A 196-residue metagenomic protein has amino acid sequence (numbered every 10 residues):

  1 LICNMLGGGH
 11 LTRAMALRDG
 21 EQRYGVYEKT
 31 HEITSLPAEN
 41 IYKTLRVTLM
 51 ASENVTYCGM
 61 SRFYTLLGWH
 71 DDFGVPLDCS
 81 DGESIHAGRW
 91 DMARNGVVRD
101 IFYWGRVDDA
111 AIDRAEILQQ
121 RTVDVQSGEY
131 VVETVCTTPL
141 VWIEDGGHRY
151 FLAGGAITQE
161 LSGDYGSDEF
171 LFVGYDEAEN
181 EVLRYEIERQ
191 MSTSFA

Functional and structural regions predicted by a protein language model:
L1-I85: Long, contiguous interaction/targeting segments characteristic of exported/extracellular or secretory-pathway proteins
Y42, N95-R99, D109, D164-G166: Solvent-exposed loop and beta-edge segments used for protein-protein assembly and interaction
T44, N54, G59-M60, L67 (+4 more regions): Intrinsic-disorder/low-complexity loop/linker signature
R46, Y103, F170: Residue-level detector of short, conserved catalytic/binding motifs and their immediate flanks
P76-W104, S194: Extracellular ectodomain segments of secreted/surface proteins
V98, R114-F195: Ser/Thr-rich low-complexity repeats and stalk/linker segments
V107-D113: Short proline/glycine-enriched turn/loop motifs at strand-loop junctions of beta-rich domains
